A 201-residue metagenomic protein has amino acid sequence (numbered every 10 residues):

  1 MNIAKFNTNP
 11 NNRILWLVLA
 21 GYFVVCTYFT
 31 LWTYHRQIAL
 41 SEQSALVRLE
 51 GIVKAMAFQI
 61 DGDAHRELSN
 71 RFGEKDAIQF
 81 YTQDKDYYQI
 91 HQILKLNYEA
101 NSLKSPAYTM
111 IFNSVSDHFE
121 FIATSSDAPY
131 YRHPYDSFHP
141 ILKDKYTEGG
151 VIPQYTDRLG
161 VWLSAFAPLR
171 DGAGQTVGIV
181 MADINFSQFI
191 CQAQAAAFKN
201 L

Functional and structural regions predicted by a protein language model:
K5-R36, L201: Extreme N-terminal signal-anchor transmembrane helix of membrane signaling/transducer proteins, especially in bacteria
T33-E74, Q89, I184: Membrane-proximal extracytoplasmic alpha-helices
K95-H118: Short N-terminal helix-loop-first-beta-strand/juxtamembrane motif that initiates sensory/input modules
I122-T156: Extracytoplasmic/periplasmic sensor domains and loops in membrane signaling proteins
L159, M181-F198: Helix-start (N-cap) segments at beta->loop->alpha junctions that couple sensory/regulatory domains to adjoining helices
L159-P168: A short beta-strand signature within small-molecule sensing/ligand-binding domains used in signal transduction
P168-R170, Q188: PAS-family sensory domains and close relatives that share small-molecule sensor folds
R170-V180: Short hydrophobic/glycine-rich mini-motifs in sensory/regulatory modules that couple input to downstream signaling
